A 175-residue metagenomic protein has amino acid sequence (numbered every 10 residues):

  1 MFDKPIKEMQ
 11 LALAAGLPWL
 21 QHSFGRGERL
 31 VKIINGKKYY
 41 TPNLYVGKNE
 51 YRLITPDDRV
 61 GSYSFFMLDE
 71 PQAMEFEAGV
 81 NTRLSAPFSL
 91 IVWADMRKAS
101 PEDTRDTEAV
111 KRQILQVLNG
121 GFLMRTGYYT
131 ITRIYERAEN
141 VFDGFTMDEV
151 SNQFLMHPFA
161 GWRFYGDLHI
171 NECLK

Functional and structural regions predicted by a protein language model:
M1, A78, E102, D106 (+1 more regions): Conserved aromatic-histidine-acidic binding/catalytic patches
M1-A78: Small/polar-rich, solvent-exposed N-terminal microdomains that initiate assembly or binding
M9, L13, F66, L90 (+2 more regions): Hydrophobic beta-strand residues in large extracellular and virion-surface proteins
R29-I34, Y51, D57-V60, S85-P87 (+1 more regions): Acidic, Ser/Thr- and Gly-enriched intrinsically disordered low-complexity segments
F76, N81, D148-S151: Glycine-rich, charged/polar anion/phosphate-binding loops that engage phosphate groups from diverse ligands
V80-K98, F154-E172: Oligomerization/assembly interface segments of phage tail-like spikes and tubes
T107-H169: Acidic-leaning, charged glycine-interspersed low-complexity segments
